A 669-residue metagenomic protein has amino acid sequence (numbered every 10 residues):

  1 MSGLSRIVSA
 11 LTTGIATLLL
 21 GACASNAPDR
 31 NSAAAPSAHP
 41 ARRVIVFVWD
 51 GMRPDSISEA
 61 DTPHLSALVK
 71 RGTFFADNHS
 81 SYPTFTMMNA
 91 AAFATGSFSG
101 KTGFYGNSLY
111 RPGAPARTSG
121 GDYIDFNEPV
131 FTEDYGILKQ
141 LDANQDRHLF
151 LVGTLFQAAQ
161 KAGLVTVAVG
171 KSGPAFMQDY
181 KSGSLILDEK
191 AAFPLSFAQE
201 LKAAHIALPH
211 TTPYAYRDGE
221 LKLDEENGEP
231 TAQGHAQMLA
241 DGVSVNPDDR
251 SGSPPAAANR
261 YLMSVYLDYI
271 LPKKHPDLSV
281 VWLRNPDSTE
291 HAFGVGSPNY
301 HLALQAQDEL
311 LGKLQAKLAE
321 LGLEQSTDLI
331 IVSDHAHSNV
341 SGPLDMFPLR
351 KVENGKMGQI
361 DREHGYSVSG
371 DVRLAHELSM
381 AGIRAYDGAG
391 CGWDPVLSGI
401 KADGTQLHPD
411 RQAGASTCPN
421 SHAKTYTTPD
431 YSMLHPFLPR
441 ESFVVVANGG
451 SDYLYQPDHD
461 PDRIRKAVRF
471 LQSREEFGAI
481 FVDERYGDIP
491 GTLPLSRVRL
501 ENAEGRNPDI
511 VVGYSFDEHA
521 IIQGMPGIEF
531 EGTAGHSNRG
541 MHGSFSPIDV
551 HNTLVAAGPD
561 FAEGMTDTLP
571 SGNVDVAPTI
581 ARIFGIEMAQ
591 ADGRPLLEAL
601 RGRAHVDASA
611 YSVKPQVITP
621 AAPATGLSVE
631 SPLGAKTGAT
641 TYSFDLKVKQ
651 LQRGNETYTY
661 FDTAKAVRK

Functional and structural regions predicted by a protein language model:
G21-A22: C-terminal motif of bacterial Sec signal peptides marking the signal peptidase cleavage site
D55-S108, V165-V169: Short, structured active-site-proximal loop/turn typified by the sulfatase FGly-forming signature C/S-X-P-X-R
P83-F85, N107-R117, G121-E133, I137-N144 (+6 more regions): Secreted, luminal/periplasmic, and some membrane-associated catalytic domains that remodel anionic oxygen-ester
S97-F98, F104-G294, V446, G450-P457 (+3 more regions): His/Asp/Glu-rich, glycine-adjacent segments that coordinate divalent cations and/or stabilize oxyanion chemistry on
S99-F104, G183-E229, Y300-E309, L349-G392: Acidic, His- and aromatic-enriched active-site or binding-groove loops in soluble protein domains that engage sugars
G252-V281, P286-T327, N339, E353-S367 (+5 more regions): A long, amphipathic alpha-helix that forms part of the scaffold/cap immediately adjacent to metal-dependent active
G478-I510, T568, D575, G585-T619: Polar, surface-exposed loop/tail segments that function as active-site lids or cofactor/substrate-recognition elements
A608-K669: Phosphate/adenylate-binding glycine loop and adjacent helical scaffold
